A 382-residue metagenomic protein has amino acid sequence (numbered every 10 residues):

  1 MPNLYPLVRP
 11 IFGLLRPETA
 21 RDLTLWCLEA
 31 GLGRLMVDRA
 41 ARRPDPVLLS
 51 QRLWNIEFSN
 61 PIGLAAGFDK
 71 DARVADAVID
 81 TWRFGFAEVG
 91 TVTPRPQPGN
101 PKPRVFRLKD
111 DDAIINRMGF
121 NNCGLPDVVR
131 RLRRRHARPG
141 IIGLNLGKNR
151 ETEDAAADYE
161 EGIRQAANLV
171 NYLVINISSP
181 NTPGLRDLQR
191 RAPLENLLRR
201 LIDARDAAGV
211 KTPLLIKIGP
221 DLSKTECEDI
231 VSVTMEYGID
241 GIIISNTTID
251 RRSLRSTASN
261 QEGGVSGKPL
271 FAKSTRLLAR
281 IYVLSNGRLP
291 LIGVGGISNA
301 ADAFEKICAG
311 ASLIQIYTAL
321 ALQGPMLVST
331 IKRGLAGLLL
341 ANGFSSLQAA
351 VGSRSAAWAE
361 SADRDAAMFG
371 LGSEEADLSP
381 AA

Functional and structural regions predicted by a protein language model:
M1-I142, R150: N-terminal capping/small domains of soluble enzymes
M1-R42, R104-F106, D111-C123, R130 (+2 more regions): Alpha/beta catalytic cores of nucleotide-metabolism and tRNA/nucleoside-modifying enzymes
E29, D38-P44, P180-P193, V231-G287 (+1 more regions): Glycine/Thr-rich beta-alpha phosphate-binding loop at enzyme active sites
N55-G63, R138-L146, A207-L222, V283-G293: Short beta-strand/loop segments at the ligand-binding rim of alpha/beta enzyme cores
R73-I79, E160, L222-E236, V283-G287 (+1 more regions): Catalytic cores of alpha/beta
G85-P96, I177-S179, G241-R251, D302-T330: Glycine-rich phosphate-binding active-site loops on the catalytic face of alpha/beta enzymes
R95-P103, L125-P126, R133-R135, N181-T212 (+4 more regions): Active-site-adjacent beta->alpha loops and helix N-cap segments on the catalytic face of soluble alpha/beta enzymes
K148-E160, D187, P193, I216-E236: Active-site glycine- and acidic-residue-rich loops that bind and position anionic ligands or nucleotide-like cofactors
